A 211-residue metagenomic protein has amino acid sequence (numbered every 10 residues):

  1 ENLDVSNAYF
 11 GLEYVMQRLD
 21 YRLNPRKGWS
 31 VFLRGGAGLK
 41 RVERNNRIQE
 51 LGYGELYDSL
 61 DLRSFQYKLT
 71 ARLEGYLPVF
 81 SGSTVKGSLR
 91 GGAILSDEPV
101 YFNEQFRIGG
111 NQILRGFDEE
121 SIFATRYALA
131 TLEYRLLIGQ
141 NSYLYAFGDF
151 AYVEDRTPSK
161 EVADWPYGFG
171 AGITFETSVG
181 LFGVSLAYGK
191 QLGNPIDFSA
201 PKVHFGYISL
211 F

Functional and structural regions predicted by a protein language model:
E1, P25-K27, E43-E50, E98-F106 (+2 more regions): Outer-membrane beta-barrel translocator domains and adjoining extracellular loop/strand segments of Gram-negative
E1-S6, D58-F65, E120-A124, S159-W165 (+1 more regions): Replace "Gram-negative outer membrane beta-barrel proteins" with "bacterial and organellar outer membrane beta-barrel
E1-S81, R156: Transmembrane beta-strand segments of outer-membrane beta-barrel domains in Gram-negative and organellar OMPs
D4-A8, P25-V31, F65, S81-G87 (+4 more regions): Outer-envelope beta-barrel architecture signal
G11, N111, I173-L181, S199-F211: Outer-membrane beta-barrel "beta-signal"
Y14-R18, A37, G75-L77, Y134-L136 (+3 more regions): Residue-level signature of outer-membrane beta-barrel architecture
W29-L39, G87-A93, L132-Y134, A146-Y152 (+2 more regions): Transmembrane beta-barrel strands of outer-membrane/channel proteins
P78-D155: Extracytoplasmic gating/loop element in the C-terminal half of outer-membrane beta-barrel translocons and assembly
